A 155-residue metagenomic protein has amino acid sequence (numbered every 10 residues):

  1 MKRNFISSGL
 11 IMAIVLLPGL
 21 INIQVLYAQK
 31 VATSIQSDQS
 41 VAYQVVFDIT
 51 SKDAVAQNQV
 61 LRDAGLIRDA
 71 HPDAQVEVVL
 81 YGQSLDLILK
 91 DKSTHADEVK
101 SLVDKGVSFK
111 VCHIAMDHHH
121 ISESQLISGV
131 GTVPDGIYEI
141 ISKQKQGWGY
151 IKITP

Functional and structural regions predicted by a protein language model:
M1-N4: Positively charged n-region of N-terminal signal peptides that target proteins for export
G9-N22: Bacterial N-terminal signal peptides
L26-P155: Secreted/extracellular ectodomain signature
